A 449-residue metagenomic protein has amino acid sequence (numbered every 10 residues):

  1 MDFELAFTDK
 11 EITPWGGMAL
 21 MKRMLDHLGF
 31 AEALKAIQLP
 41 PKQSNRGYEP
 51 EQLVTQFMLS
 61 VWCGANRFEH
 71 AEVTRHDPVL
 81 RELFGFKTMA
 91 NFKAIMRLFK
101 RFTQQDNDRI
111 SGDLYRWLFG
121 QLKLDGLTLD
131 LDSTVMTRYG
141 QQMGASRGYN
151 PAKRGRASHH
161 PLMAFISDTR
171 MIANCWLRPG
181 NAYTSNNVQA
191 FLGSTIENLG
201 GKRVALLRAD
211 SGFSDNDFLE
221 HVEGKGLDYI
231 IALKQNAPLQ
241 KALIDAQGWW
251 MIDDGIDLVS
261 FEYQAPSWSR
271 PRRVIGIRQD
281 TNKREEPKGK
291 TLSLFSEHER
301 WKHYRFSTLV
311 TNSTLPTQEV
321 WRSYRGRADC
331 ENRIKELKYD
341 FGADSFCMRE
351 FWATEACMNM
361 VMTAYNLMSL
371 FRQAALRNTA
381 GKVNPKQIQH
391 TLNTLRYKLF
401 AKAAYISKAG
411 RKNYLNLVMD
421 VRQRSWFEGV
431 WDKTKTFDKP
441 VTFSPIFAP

Functional and structural regions predicted by a protein language model:
M1-F3, A33-I37, R75-P78, H221 (+5 more regions): Short acidic (Asp/Glu) and glycine-rich catalytic loops that position anionic groups and cofactors
M1-F7, D228-Y339, G429-P449: An anionic, glycine-rich sequence signature occurring as long contiguous blocks
M1-N198, Q247, R372, A401-P449: Dynamic "connector" segments at or just before major functional cores
I12, Q43-Q52, E299-R300, M348-M358: Structural motif
M24, A71, H76, V135 (+2 more regions): Short amphipathic alpha-helical "interface-anchor" segments enriched in bulky aromatics
D132, V204-S214: Acidic/histidine-rich, metal-coordinating catalytic segments
G200, L219-D228: Short, surface-exposed basic-aromatic patches at helix termini and helix-loop junctions that form
D344-A375, A380-A409, N413, D420-V421 (+1 more regions): Basic, amphipathic alpha-helical segments enriched in Lys/Arg and hydrophobic/aromatic residues
